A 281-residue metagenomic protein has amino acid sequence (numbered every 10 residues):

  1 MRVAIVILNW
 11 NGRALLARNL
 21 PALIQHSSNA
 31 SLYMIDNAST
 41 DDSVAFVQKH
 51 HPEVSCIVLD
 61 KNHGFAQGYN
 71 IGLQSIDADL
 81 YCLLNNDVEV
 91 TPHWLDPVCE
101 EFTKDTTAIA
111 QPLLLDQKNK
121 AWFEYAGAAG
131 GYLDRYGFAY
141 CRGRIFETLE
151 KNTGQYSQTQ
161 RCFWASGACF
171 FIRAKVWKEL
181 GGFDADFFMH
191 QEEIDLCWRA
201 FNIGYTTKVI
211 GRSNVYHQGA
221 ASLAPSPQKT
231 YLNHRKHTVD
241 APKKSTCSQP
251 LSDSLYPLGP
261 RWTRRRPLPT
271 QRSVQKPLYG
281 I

Functional and structural regions predicted by a protein language model:
V6, T206-I281: Active-site-adjacent helix/loop segment of glycosyltransferases that harbors family-specific signature motifs
P21-A30: Short, acidic, metal-binding catalytic loop of nucleotide-sugar glycosyltransferases
A22, D36-A45, K61: A conserved acidic beta->alpha catalytic loop
N29-A38, I57-L59: Short beta-strand/loop segment that forms part of the nucleotide-sugar
V58-I76, N86: Glycine-rich, basic loop-to-helix element that forms the pyrophosphate-binding segment of sugar-nucleotide handling
Y81: Short aromatic/hydrophobic "clamp" motif used to bind/position activated sugar donors
V88-F138: Conserved donor NDP-sugar-binding/catalytic core segment of glycosyltransferases
S157-N214: A short, conserved alpha-helix in the catalytic core of glycosyltransferases
